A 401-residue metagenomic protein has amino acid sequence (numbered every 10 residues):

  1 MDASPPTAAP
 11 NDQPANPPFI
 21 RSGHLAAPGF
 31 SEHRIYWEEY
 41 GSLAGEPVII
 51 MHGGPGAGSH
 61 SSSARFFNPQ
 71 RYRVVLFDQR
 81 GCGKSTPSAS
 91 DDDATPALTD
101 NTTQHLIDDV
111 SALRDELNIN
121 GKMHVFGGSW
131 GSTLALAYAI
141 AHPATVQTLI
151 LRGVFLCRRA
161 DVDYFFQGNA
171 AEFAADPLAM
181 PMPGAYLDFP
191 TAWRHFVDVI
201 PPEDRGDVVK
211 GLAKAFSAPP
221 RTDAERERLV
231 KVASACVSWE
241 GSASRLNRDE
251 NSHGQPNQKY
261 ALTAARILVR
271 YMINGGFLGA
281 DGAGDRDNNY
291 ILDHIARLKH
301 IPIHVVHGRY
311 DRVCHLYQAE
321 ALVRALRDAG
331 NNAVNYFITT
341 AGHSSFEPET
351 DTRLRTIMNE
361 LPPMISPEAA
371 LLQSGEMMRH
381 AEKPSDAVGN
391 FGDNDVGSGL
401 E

Functional and structural regions predicted by a protein language model:
P10-R34, L268: N-terminal cap/lid segment of alpha/beta-hydrolase-fold proteins
P28-D91: Conserved HGGG/HGGXW glycine-rich cap/lid loop of the alpha/beta-hydrolase fold
Q104-M123: Conserved acidic catalytic loop of the alpha/beta-hydrolase fold
G121-A160: Conserved hydrolase catalytic core segment
A144-V209: A catalytic-pocket lid/entrance helix-loop region that shapes and gates access to the active site across common
L298-K299, V305-H307, D311: Short beta-strand/loop motif that positions the catalytic acidic residue of the alpha/beta-hydrolase fold
R312-Q318: Conserved alpha/beta-hydrolase "acid-adjacent" motif
A329, A333-E401: Catalytic active-site module of serine/aspartate enzymes centered on a nucleophile-bearing elbow/loop
